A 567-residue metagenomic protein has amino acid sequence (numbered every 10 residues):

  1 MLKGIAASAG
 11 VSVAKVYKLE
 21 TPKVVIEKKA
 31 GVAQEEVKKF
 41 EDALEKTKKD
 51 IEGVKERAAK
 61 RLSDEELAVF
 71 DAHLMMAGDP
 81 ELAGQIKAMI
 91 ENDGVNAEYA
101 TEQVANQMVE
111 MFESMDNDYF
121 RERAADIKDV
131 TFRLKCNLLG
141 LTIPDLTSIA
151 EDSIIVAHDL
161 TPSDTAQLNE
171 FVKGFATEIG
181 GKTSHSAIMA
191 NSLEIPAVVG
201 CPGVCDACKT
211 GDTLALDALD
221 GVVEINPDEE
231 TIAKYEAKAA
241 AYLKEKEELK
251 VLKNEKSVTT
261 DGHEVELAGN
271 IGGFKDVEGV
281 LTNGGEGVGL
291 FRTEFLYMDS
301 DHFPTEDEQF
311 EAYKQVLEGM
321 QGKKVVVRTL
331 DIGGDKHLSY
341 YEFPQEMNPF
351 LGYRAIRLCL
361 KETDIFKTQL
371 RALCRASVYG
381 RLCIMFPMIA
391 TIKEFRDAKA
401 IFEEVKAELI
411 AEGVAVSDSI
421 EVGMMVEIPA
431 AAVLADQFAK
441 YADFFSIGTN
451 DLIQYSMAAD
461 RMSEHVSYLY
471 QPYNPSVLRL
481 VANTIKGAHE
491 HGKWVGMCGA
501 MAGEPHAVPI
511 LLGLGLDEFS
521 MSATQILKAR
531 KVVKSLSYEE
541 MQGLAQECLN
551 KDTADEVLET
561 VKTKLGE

Functional and structural regions predicted by a protein language model:
M1-H302, E308-G319, V325-I332, E362 (+5 more regions): Non-catalytic, soluble scaffold/interaction modules
K246-E567: Conserved alpha/beta-domain cores
